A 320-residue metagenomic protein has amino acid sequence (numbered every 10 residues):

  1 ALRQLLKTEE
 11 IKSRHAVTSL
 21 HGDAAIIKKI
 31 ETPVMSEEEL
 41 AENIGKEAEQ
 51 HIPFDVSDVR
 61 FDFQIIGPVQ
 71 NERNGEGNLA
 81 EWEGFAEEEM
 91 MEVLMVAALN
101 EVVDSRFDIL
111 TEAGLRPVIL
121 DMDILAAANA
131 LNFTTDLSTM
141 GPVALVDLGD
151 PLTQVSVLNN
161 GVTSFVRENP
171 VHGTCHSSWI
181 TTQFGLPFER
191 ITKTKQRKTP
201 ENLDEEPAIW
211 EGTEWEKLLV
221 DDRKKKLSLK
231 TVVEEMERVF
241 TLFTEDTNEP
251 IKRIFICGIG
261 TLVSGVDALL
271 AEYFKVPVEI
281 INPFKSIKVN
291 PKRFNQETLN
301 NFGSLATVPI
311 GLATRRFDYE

Functional and structural regions predicted by a protein language model:
A1-R3, P207-E320: Helical "lid/coupling" subdomains associated with nucleotide-phosphate turnover
L2, E9-D23, L110, L115-I119 (+1 more regions): Short glycine-rich phosphate-binding loop at a beta-alpha junction
T8, T18, F85-E87, M95 (+6 more regions): Replace "in large, NTP-powered and nucleic-acid-processing enzymes" with "in large, NTP-powered factors and other
R14-H21, T134-V166, H172-C175, I180 (+1 more regions): Gly/Thr-rich phosphate-binding beta-strand-loop-beta motif of the actin/hexokinase/Hsp70
L20-F133, P283-S286, L305: Active-site neighborhood for divalent-cation/phosphate handling
I26-M35, N78-E83, E89-V93, S164 (+4 more regions): Short hinge/gating elements
Q64, E81, S138-V146, R190 (+1 more regions): A polyampholytic, Gly/Pro-enriched intrinsically disordered region
N100-A127, V162-E206: Glycine-rich phosphate-binding loop plus the immediately following alpha-helix
